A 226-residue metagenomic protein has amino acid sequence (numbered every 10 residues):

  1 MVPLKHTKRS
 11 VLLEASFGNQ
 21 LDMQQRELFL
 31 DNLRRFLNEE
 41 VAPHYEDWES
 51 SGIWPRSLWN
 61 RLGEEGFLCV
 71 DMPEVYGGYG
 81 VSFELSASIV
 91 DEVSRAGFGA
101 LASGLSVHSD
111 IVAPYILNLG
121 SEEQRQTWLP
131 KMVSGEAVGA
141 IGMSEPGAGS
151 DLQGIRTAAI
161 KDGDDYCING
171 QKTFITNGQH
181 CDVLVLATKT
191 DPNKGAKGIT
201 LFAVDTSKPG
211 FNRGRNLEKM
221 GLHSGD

Functional and structural regions predicted by a protein language model:
M1-F29, A159: Intrinsic disorder at enzyme termini
L37, G66, P73, I89 (+6 more regions): Buried hydrophobic positions in well-ordered alpha/beta secondary-structure cores of metabolic enzymes
E64-E136, N177-V183, G195: Internal helix-loop-helix
S106, M132, G147-S150, F174-N177 (+2 more regions): Short Gly/Pro-enriched turn/cap motifs at secondary-structure boundaries
G135-M143: A short, Trp-centered hydrophobic/proline-enriched beta-strand micro-motif
D151-N169: Cytochrome P450 C-terminal beta-domain/meander region
G154, S207-D226: Flexible, small-/acidic-enriched active-site or ligand-binding loops
D165, N169-R215: A short core secondary-structure module
